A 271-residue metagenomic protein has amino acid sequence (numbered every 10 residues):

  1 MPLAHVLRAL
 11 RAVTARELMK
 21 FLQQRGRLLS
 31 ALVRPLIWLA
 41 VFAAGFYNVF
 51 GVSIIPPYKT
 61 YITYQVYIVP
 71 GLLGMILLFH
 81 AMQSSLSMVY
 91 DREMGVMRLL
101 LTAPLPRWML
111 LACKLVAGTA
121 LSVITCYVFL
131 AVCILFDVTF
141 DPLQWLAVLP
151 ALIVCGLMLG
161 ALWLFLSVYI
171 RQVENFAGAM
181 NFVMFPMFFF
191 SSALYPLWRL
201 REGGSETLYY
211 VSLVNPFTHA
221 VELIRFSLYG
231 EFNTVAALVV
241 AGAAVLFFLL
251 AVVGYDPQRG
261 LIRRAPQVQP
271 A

Functional and structural regions predicted by a protein language model:
M1-A15, L159, G204-T218: Short, membrane-interfacial amphipathic segments enriched in basic
M1-R34, L261-A271: Aromatic- and glycine-rich beta-strand/loop motifs that create alpha-glucan
K20, Y58, S192-F247: Membrane-interfacial helix-loop-helix junctions in multi-pass membrane proteins
G26, V66, M75-M82, A112-K114 (+3 more regions): Short alpha-helical transmembrane interface motifs in multi-pass membrane proteins
I37-A44, N48, Y61-F136, W163 (+2 more regions): Hydrophobic alpha-helical transmembrane segments of multi-pass membrane transport proteins
F42-G51, F79, C133-D141, I170-Q172 (+3 more regions): Short helix-capping/hinge motifs at transmembrane helix termini and TM-loop junctions
A44-F50, S167-V214: Transmembrane helix segments
L105-N181, E231-G254: Alpha-helical transmembrane segments and their short interhelical loops
